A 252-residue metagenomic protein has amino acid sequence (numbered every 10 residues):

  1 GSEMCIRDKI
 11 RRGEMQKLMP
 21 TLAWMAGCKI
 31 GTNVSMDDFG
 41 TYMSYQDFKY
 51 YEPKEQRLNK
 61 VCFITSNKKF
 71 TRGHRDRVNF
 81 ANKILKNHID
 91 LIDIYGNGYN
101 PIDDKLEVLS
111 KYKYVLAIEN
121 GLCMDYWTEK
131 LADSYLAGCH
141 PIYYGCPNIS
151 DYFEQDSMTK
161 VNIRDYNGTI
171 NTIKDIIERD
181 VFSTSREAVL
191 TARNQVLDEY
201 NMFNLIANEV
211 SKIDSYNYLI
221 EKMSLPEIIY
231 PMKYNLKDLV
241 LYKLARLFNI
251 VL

Functional and structural regions predicted by a protein language model:
S2-E3, R7-I94, K105-V115, G121-L252: Pol beta-like nucleotidyltransferase catalytic core
G98-P101: Short acidic loop-to-helix transition motifs that present clustered carboxylates
